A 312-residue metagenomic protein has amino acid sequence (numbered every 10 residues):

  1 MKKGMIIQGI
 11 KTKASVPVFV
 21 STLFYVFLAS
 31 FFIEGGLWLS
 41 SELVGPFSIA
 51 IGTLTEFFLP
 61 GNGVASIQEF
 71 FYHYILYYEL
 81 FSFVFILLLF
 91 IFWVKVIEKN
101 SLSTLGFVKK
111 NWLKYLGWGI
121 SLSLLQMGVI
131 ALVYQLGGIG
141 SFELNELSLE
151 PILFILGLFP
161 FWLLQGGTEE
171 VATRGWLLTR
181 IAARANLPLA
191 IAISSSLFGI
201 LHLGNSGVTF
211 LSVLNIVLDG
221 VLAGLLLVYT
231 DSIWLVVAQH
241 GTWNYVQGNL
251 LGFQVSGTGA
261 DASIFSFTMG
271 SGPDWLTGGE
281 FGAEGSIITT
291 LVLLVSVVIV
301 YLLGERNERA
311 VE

Functional and structural regions predicted by a protein language model:
M1-L102, G248-E312: N-terminal, membrane-interfacial amphipathic/helix-forming hydrophobic leader that caps and precedes the first
F19-F27, Y77, L116-S121, I152-L156 (+4 more regions): Hydrophobic alpha-helical transmembrane segments
F32, G36, S40-L76, E98-T168 (+1 more regions): Juxtamembrane helix-loop-helix connectors linking adjacent transmembrane helices in multi-pass membrane enzymes
L80-L88, I152-F159, A172, L214-V221 (+1 more regions): Membrane-embedded alpha-helical segments of multi-pass membrane proteins, especially the transmembrane helices
S82, L122, L197-F198, N215 (+1 more regions): Transmembrane alpha-helical core residues of multi-pass small-molecule transporters, especially secondary transporters
G140-N145, L201-F210: Membrane-interface helix caps and helix-loop-helix hairpins in membrane proteins
W162, L187-L203, I216-G220: Small-polar-interrupted transmembrane alpha-helices in polytopic inner-membrane proteins
T168-I193, L225-S232: Membrane-interface helix/loop boundary segments of multi-pass membrane proteins
